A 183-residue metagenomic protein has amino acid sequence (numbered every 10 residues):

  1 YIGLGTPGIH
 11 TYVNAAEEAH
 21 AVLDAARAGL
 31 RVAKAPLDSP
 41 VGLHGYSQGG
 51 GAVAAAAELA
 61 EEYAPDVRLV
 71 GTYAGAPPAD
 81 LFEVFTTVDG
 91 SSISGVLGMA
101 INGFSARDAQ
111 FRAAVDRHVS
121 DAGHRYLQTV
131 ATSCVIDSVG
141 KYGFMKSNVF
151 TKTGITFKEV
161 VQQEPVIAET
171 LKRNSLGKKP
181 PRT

Functional and structural regions predicted by a protein language model:
Y1-G8: Conserved alpha/beta-hydrolase
I9-E17, H44-Q48, K158, Q162: Alpha-helix capping and helix-loop boundary segments enriched in small/acidic/polar residues
Y12-K34: Alpha/beta-hydrolase active-site loop
E18, V22-A25, G49-A56, Q163 (+1 more regions): Stable alpha-helical elements in mature extracytoplasmic
R27-V96: Primarily recognizes the serine-hydrolase "nucleophile elbow" in alpha/beta-hydrolase and SGNH/GDSL folds
P78-K178: Accessory cap/linker subdomain of secreted extracellular hydrolases
P181-T183: Catalytic His-Asp charge-relay segment
